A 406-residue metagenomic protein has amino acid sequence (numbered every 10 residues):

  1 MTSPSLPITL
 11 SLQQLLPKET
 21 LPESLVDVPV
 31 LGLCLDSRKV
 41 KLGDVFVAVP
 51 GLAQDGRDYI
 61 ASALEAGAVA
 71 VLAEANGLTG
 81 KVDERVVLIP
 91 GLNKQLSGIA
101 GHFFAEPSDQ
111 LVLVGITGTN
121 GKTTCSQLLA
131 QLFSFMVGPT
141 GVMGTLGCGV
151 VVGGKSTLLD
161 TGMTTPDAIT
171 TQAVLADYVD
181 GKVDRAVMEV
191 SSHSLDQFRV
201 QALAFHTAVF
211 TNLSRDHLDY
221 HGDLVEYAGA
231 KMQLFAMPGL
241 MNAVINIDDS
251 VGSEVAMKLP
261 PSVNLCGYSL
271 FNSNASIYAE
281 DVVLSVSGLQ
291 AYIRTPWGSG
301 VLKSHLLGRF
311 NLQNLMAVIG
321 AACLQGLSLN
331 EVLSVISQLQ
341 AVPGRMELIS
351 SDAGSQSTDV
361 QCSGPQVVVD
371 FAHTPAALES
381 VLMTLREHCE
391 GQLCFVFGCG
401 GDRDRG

Functional and structural regions predicted by a protein language model:
M1-G98, H102, S250, Y278-V283 (+3 more regions): N-terminal leader/targeting and accessory segments in enzymes
L16, K94-I247, S253-V263, Q356 (+1 more regions): Phosphate-binding loop of NTP-binding sites
G51-Q54, V342, A376-G406: Active-site beta-alpha connecting loops in nucleotide-dependent enzymes
A73, G77-D83, D180-G181, D196 (+3 more regions): Acidic, Mg2+-coordinating active-site environments of NTP-dependent enzymes
E74, T119, T145, N246 (+2 more regions): Cofactor-binding loop segments of dinucleotide-utilizing enzymes, especially the Rossmann-like FAD- and NAD(P)+-binding
L96, A100, L129, F133 (+2 more regions): Buried hydrophobic packing segments
G121-S126, V190, V369-A376, C399-G406: Active-site glycine- and acidic-residue-rich loops that bind and position anionic ligands or nucleotide-like cofactors
